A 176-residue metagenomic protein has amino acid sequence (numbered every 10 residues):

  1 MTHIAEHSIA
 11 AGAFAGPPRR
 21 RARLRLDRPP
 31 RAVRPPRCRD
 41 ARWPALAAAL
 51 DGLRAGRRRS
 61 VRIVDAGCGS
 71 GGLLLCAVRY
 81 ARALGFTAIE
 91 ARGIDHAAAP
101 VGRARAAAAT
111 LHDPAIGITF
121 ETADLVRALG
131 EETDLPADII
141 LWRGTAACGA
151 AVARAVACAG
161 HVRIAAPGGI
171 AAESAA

Functional and structural regions predicted by a protein language model:
H7-A55: Class I SAM-dependent methyltransferase Rossmann-like catalytic core, especially the SAM/SAH-binding loop
R58-S60, F86-I89, P136-A137, C158-H161: A general structural motif
R59-G69: Conserved class I S-adenosyl-L-methionine
G71-L75: Glycine-rich SAM-binding Motif I of class I
V78-P114, T122: Class I SAM-dependent methyltransferase SAM/SAH-binding core
R127-D134: Short conserved loop adjoining the S-adenosyl-L-methionine
P136-V152: A short SAM/SAH-binding and catalytic strip from SAM-dependent methyltransferases
A159-E173: Conserved beta-strand signature within the Rossmann-like core of class I S-adenosyl-L-methionine
